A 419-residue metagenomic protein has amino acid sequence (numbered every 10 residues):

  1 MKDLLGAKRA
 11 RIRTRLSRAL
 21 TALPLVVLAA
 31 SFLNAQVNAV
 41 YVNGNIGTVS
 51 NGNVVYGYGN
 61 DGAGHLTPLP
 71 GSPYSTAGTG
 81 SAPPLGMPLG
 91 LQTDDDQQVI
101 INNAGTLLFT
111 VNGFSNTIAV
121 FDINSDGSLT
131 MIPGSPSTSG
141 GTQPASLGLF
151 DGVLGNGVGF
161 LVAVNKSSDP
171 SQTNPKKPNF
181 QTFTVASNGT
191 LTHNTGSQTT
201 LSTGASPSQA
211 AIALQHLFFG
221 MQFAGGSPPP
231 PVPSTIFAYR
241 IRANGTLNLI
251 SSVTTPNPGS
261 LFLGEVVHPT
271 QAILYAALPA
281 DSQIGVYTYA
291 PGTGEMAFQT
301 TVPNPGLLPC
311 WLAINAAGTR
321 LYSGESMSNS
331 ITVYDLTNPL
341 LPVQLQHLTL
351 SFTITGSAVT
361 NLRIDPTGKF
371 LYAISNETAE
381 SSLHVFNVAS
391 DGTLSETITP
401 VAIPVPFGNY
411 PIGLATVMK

Functional and structural regions predicted by a protein language model:
A35-N60: An edge-strand/N-cap motif at the start of beta-rich repeat modules
N45-G47, N60, G113, V164-S168 (+10 more regions): Short loop/turn segments immediately following the C-termini of beta-strands
Y58-L66, F121-S128, T182-L191, A238-T246 (+3 more regions): Short loop/turn segments immediately following beta-strands, especially the blade-tip and inter-blade linker loops
L66-G78, T130-T138, T192-L201, N248-T255 (+3 more regions): Beta-propeller fold detector
A77-N103, T138-V158, D169, T200-H216 (+4 more regions): Beta-rich, blade/repeat-based domains predominating in secreted/periplasmic proteins but also intracellular
D169-V267, A277: Solenoidal tandem-repeat scaffolds enriched in leucines and small polar residues
N376-K419: Blade-level signature of beta-propeller repeat domains, shared across WD40, Kelch, NHL, RCC1 and BNR/Asp-box propellers
